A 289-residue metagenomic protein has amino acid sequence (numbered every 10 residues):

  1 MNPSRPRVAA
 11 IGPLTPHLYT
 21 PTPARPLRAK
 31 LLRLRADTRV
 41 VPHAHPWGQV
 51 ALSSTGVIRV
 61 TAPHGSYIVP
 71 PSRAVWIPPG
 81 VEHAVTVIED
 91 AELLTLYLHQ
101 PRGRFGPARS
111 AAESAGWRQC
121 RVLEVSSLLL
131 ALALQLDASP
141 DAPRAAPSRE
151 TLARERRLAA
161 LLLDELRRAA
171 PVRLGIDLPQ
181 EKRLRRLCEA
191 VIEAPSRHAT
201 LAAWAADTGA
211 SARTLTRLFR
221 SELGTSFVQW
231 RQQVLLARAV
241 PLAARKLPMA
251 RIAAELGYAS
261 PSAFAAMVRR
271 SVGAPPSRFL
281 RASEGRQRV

Functional and structural regions predicted by a protein language model:
M1-G12, A244-R245, A266-V289: …primarily DNA-binding HTH/wHTH and HhH modules…
M1-I58: Generic protein-terminus/edge-of-domain signal
H64-P79: Short acidic-glycine-tyrosine-enriched beta hairpin
S66, G80-R104, A108: Ligand-binding loop in jelly-roll beta-barrel domains
S72, L215, F219, A263-F264 (+1 more regions): Short hydrophobic/aromatic patch on the recognition helix
R118-Q119, P143-S211, S221-Q233: Short, Lys/Arg-enriched, Trp-marked, Pro/Gly-tolerant hinge/linker segments that flank
H198, A202, S221-P261, R281-V289: Terminal helix-turn-helix DNA-binding modules in bacterial transcription factors
A206, R217, S221, A254-E255 (+1 more regions): Alpha-helical residues within the helix-turn-helix
